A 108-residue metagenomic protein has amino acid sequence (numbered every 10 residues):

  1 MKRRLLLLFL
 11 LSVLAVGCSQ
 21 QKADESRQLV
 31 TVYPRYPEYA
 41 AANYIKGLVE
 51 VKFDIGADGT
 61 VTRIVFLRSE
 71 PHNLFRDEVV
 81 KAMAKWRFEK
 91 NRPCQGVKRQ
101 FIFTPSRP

Functional and structural regions predicted by a protein language model:
M1-L6: Bacterial N-terminal signal peptides that target proteins for export
A15-G17: C-terminal motif of bacterial Sec signal peptides marking the signal peptidase cleavage site
Q21-V51, D77-P108: Short proline/glycine- and basic residue-enriched helix-capping loop/turn segments at helix->loop/beta transitions
V51-K52, R63: Conserved beta-strand and immediately adjacent loop positions that scaffold enzyme active sites
I55-G56: Short, acidic, Ser/Thr-enriched surface-loop or helix-capping motifs
T60-F88: A short, well-structured alpha-helical segment
